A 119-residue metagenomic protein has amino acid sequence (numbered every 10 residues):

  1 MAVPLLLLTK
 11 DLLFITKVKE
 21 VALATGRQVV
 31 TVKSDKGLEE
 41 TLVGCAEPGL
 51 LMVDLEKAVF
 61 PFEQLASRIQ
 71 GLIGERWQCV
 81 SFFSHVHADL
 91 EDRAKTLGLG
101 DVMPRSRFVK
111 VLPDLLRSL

Functional and structural regions predicted by a protein language model:
V3-L12: Conserved acidic segment of CheY-like receiver
R27-S34: Short hydrophobic/Thr-rich beta-strand motif most characteristic of the beta2 strand and flanking loop of CheY-like
S34-L50: Acidic, metal-coordinating helix/loop segments flanking the phosphotransfer/catalytic sites of two-component signaling
M52-I69: Conserved phosphotransfer microenvironments
R76-H85: A short, hydrophobic beta-strand element within the central beta-sheet of small alpha/beta folds
V86-G100: Alpha4 helix (beta4-alpha4-beta5 surface) of REC/receiver domains from two-component response regulators
G98-K110: Output/docking surface of receiver
L112-L119: A charged, well-structured terminal subsegment
